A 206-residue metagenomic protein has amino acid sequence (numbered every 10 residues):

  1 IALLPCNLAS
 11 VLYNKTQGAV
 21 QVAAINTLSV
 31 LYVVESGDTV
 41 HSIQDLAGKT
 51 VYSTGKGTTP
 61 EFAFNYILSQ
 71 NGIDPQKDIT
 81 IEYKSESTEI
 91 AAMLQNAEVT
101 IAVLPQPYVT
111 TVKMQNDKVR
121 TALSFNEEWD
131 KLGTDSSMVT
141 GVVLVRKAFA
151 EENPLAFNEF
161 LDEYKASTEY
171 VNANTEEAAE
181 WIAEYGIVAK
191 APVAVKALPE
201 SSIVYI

Functional and structural regions predicted by a protein language model:
I1-Q76, T80-Y83, T100-Q106, A122-L123: Short, glycine-/small- and polar/acidic-enriched structural segments that line small-molecule recognition paths
N7-L8, E82, E86-E180: Pocket-lining segment of extracytoplasmic ligand-binding domains
Y32-V34, K131-T134, I206: Short, solvent-exposed polar/charged micro-motifs at secondary-structure junctions
D45-K49, V142, S202-Y205: Flexible glycine/proline-enriched surface loops and loop-helix/loop-strand junctions
I73, D117-V119, I187: Short aromatic/hydrophobic-glycine micro-motifs
P75-Q76, W129-S136, K190-A194: Short helix-coil transition/hinge motifs at the ends and kinks of transmembrane helices, capturing the brief
K113-M114, E176-I206: An extracytoplasmic/periplasmic, membrane-proximal ligand-sensing/linker region
